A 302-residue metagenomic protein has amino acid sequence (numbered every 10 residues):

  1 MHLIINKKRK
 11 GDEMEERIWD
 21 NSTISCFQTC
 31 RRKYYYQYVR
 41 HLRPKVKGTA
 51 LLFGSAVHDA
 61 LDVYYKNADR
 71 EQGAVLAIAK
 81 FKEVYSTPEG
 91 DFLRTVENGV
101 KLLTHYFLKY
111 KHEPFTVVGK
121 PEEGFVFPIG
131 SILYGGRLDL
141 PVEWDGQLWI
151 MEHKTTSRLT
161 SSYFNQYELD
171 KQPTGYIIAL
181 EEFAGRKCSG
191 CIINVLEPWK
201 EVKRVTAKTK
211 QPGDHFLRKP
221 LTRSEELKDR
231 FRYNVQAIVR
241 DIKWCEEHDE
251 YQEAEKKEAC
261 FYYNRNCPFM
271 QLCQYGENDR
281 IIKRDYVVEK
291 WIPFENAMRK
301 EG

Functional and structural regions predicted by a protein language model:
M1-G302: RecB-family 4Fe-4S metal-dependent nuclease core
